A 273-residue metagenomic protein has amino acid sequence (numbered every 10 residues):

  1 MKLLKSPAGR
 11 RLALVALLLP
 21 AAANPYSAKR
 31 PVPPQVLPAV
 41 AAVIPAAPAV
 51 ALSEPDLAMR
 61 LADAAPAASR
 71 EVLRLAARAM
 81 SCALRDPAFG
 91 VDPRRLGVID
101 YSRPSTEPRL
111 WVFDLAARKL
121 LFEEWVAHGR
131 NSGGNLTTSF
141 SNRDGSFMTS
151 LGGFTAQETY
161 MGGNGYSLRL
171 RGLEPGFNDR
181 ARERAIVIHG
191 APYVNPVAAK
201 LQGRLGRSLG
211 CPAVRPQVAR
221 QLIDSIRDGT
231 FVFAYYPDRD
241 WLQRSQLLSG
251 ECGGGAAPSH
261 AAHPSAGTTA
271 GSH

Functional and structural regions predicted by a protein language model:
M1-A28: Sec-dependent N-terminal signal peptides
R30-L209, Q217-S225, T230, A234-H273: Cell wall/extracellular polymer interaction/catalysis modules
A213: Short aromatic/basic micro-patch
